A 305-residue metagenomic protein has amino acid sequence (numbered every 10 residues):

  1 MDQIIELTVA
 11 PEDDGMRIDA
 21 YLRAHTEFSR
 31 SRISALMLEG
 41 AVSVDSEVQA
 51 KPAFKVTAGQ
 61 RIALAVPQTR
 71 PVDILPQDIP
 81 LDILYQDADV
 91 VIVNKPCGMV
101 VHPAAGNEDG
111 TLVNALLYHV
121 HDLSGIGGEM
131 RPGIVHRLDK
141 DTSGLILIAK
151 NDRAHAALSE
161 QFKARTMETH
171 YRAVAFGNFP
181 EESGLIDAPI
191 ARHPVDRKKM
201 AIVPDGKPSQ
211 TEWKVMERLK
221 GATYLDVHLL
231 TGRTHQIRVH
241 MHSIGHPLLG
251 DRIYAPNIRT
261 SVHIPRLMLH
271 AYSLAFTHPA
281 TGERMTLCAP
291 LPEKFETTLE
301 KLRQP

Functional and structural regions predicted by a protein language model:
M1-P305: RNA pseudouridine synthases
